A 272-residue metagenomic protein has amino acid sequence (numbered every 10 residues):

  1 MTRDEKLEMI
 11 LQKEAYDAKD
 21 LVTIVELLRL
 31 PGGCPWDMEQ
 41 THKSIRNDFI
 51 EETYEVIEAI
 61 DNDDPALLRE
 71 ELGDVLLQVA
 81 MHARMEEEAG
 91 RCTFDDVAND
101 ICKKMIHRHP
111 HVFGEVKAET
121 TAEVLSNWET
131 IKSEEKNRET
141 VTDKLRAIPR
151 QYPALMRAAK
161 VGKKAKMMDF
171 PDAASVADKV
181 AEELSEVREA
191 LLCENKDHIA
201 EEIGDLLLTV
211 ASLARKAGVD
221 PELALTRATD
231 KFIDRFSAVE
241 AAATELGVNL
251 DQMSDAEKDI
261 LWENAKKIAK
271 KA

Functional and structural regions predicted by a protein language model:
M1-E71, L77-I203, L207-A272: Flexible "arm" and connector segments at domain edges
